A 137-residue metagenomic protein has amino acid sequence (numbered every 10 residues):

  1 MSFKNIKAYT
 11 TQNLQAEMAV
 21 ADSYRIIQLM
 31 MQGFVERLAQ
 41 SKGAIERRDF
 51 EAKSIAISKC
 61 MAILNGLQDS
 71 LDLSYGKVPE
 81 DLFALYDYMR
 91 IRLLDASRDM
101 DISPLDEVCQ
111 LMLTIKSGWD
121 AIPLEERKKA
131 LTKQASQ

Functional and structural regions predicted by a protein language model:
M1-Q40, I45-R47, A52-I57, N65-L71 (+3 more regions): N-terminal intrinsically disordered, cationic/polar leader segments that include organellar targeting peptides
